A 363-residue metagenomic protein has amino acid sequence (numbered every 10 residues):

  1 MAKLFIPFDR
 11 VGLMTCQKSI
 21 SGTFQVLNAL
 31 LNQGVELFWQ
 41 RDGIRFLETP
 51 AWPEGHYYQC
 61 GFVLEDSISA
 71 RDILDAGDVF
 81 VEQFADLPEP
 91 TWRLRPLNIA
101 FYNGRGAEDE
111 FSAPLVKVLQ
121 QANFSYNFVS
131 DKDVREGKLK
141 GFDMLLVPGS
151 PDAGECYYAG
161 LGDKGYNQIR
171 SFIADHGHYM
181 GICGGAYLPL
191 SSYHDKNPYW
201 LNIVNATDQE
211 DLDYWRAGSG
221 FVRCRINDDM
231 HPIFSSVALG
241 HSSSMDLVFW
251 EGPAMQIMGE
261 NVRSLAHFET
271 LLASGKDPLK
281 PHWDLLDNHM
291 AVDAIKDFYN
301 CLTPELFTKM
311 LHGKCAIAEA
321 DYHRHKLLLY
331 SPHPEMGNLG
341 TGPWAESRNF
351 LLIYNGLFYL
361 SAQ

Functional and structural regions predicted by a protein language model:
M1-E136, G141-I169, I173, H178 (+3 more regions): Intrinsic-disorder/low-complexity accessory segments
K3, G61, N98, W200 (+2 more regions): A residue-level signal for beta-strand positions that form part of recognition/binding surfaces within mature
M14, I99, L145, L201 (+4 more regions): Well-ordered beta-strand positions enriched in small/hydrophobic/aromatic, beta-favoring residues
G55, D143-L145, R216-R223, L279-L285: Short, surface-exposed amphipathic charged segments that create phosphate/polyanion-binding patches used for binding
Y58-C60, R95, G184, N197 (+2 more regions): Residues that flank catalytic or metal-binding motifs in active/ligand-binding sites
G154, L188-S191, L212, A273-S274 (+1 more regions): Short catalytic/ligand-binding loop motif for oxyanion handling, primarily in non-cytosolic enzymes, centered on
Y157-D246: A glycine-rich, often tryptophan-bearing local segment used as a flexible ligand/cofactor-contacting loop or short
V222-K326, S331, E335: Catalytic beta-strand/loop cores that center a nucleophilic Ser/Cys/Thr and support acyl-enzyme chemistry
